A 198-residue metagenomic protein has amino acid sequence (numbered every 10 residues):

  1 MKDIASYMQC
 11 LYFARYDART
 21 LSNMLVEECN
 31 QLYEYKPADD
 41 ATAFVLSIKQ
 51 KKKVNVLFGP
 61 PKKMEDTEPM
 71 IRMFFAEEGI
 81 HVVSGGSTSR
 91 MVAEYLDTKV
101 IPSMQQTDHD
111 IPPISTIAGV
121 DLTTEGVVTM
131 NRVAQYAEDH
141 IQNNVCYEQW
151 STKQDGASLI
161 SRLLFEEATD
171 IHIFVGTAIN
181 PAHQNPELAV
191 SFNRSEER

Functional and structural regions predicted by a protein language model:
M1-N23, A182-Q184: Active-site-proximal, acidic helix/loop segment immediately C-terminal to a metal-coordinating Asp/Glu
A18-L46: Catalytic core of PPM/PP2C metal-dependent serine/threonine phosphatase domains
N30, D66-R72, A134-T169: A short, acidic, amphipathic alpha-helical segment used as a generic capping/interface helix at domain edges
T42, S47-G79: N-terminal glycine-/serine-/threonine-rich phosphate-binding loop
M70-L96: Active-site beta-strand/loop microenvironment that shapes enzyme catalytic pockets
K99-H109: Short hydrophobic/aromatic-enriched beta-strand-loop microsegments
D110-S151: A structural-propensity feature for long, helix-poor, extended segments
R198: Conserved small/polar residues in nucleotide/adenosyl-binding loops
